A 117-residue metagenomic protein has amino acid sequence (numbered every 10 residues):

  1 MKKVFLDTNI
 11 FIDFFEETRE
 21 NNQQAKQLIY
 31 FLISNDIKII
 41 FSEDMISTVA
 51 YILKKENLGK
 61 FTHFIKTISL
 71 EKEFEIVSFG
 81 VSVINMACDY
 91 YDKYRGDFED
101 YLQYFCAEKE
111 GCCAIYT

Functional and structural regions predicted by a protein language model:
M1-F41, K54-H63: Short, well-structured N-terminal submotif of metal-dependent ribonuclease cores
K3, E20, D44, S82 (+1 more regions): An amphipathic alpha-helix/helix-turn recognition signal
I10, T48-V49, M86: A general alpha-helix detector
F15-E16, I52, E71-F74, D89-D92: Short, contiguous strand/loop micro-motifs
K26, D44-V77, S82: Active-site-proximal, substrate-binding regions of enzyme catalytic domains and RNA-binding/basic surfaces
F31-L32, I68, Y90: Hydrophobic helix-cap positions at the C-terminus of alpha-helices in RecA-like/P-loop ATPase nucleotide-binding cores
F41-E43, T117: Short beta-strand segments at enzyme active-site cores
E75-T117: Active-site neighborhoods of divalent-metal-dependent phosphate/nucleic-acid chemistry enzymes
